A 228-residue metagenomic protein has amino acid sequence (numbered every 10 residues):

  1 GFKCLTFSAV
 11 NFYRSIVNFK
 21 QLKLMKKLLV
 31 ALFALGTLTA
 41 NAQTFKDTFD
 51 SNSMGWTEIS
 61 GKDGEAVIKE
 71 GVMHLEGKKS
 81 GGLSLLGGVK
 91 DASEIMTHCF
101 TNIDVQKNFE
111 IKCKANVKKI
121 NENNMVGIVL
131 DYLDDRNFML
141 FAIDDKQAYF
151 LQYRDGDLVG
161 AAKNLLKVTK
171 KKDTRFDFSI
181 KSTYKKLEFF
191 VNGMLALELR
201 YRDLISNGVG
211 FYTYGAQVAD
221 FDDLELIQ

Functional and structural regions predicted by a protein language model:
G1-T44: Bacterial Sec-dependent N-terminal signal peptides
A42-G61: Extracellular carbohydrate-recognition regions
F49, C113, D173-T183, L187-F189: Short tryptophan-centered beta-strand motifs in secreted/extracellular beta-sheet-rich domains of glycan-recognition
F49, D222-L226: Extracellular beta-strand elements of beta-rich domains used for carbohydrate recognition/degradation or cell-matrix
V67-E94: Short carbohydrate-recognition loop motifs
S84-Y153: Secretory/extracellular carbohydrate-interaction modules and structurally similar beta-sandwich "look-alikes"
G156-D177: Short, aromatic/His-centered strand-loop micro-motif at the edge of beta-sheets
L199-D222: Flexible glycan-contacting loops in extracellular carbohydrate-active proteins
